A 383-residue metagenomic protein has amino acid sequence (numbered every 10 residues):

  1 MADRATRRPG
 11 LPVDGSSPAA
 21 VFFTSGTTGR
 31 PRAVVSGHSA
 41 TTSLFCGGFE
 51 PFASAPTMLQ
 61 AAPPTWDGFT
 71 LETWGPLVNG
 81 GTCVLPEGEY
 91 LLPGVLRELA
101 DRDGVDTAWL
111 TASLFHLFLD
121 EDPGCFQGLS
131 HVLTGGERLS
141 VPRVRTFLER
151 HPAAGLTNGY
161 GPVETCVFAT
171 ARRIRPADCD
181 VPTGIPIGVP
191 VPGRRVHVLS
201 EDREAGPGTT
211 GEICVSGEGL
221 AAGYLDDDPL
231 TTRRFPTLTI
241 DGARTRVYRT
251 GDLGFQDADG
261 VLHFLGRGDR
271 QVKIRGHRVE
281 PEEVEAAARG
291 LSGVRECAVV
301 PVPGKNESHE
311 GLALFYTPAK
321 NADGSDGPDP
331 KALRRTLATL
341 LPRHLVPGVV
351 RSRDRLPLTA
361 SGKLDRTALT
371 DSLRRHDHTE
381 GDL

Functional and structural regions predicted by a protein language model:
M1-L11, T41, G155-N158, R173-L383: AMP-dependent adenylate-forming
D3-A205, E212-A221, V247-Y248, Q271-V272 (+1 more regions): Motif- and composition-driven signal specific to adenylation
